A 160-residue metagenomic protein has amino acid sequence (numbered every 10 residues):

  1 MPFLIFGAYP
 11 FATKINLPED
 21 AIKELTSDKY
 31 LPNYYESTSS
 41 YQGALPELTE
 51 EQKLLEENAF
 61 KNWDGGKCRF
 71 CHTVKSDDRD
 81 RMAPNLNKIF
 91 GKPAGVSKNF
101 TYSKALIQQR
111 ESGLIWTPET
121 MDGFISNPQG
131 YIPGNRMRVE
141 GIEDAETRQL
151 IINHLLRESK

Functional and structural regions predicted by a protein language model:
M1-E36: N-terminal targeting signals for export/organelle localization
P2-F11, I115-K160: C-terminal capping alpha-helices of c-type cytochrome domains
E24-D64: Electrostatic cytochrome c docking/interface patches
L48-D77, R81, L86: Sequence/structural segment immediately N-terminal to covalent heme-attachment motifs in c-type and related
W63-C68, Q108-G113, R148: Short, charged helix-to-loop "capping" segments that act as catalytic/coupling loops
R69-S76, G91, E111, S126-G130 (+1 more regions): Sec-exported extracytoplasmic/periplasmic mature domains
T73-I115, R138-G141: Gly/Gly-Pro-rich "capping" loops immediately C-terminal to redox-active cysteine motifs in periplasmic/lumenal
